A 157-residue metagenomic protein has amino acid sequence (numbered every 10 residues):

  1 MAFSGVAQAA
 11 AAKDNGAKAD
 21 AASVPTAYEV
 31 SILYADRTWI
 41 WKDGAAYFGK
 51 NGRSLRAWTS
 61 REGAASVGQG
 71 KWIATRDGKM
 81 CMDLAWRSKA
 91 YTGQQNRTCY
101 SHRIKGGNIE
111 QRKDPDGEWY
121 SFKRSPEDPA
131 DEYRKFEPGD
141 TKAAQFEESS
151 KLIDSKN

Functional and structural regions predicted by a protein language model:
M1-S4: Bacterial N-terminal signal peptides
A7-Q69, T75-N157: Lipid interaction determinants
